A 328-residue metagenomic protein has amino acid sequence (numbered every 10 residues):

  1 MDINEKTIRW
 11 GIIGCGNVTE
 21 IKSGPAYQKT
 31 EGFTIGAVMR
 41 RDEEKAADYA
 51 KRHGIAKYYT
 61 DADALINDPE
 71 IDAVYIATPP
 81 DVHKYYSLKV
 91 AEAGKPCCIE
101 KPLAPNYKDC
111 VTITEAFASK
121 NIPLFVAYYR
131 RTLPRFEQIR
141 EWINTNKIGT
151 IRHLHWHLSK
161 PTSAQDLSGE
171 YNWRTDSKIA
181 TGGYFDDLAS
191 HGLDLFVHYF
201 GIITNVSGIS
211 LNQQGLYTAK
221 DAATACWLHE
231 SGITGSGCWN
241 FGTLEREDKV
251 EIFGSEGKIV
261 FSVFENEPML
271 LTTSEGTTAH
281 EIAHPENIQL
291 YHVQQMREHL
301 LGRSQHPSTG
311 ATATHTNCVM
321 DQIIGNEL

Functional and structural regions predicted by a protein language model:
M1, D187, L193-N266, V293-S304: Contiguous beta-strand/loop segments that form the cofactor/metal-binding neighborhood of enzyme cores
M1-H53: N-terminal Rossmann-like dinucleotide-binding module
M1-T7, A73-I76, M296-L328: C-terminal helix-rich "cap/oligomerization" subdomain common to oxidoreductases
R41, H280-Q294, S308: Active-site loop of classical SDR/Rossmann-like NAD(P)-dependent oxidoreductases, centered on the catalytic Tyr-X3-Lys
H53-A116: Beta-loop-alpha module in the N-terminal Rossmann-like domain of NAD(P)-dependent dehydrogenases, especially those
Y59, I99, L124-V126, F261: Hydrophobic residues in well-ordered beta-strands that form the structural core
T112-Y129, R152: Rossmann-fold dehydrogenase core element
R130-I209, Q213-L216: Predominantly a Rossmann-like dinucleotide-binding segment in NAD(P)-dependent oxidoreductases
